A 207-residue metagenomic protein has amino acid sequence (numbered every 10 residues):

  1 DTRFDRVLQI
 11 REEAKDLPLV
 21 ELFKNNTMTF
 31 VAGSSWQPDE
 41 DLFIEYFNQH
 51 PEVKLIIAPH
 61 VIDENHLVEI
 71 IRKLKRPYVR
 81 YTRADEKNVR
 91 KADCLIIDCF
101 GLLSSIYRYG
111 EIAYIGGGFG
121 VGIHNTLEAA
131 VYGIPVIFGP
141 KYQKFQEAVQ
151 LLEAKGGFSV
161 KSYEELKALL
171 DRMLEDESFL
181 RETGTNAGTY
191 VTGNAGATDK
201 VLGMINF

Functional and structural regions predicted by a protein language model:
D1-F207: Nucleotide-activated sugar donor-binding and catalytic core shared by glycosyltransferases and related lipid-linked
